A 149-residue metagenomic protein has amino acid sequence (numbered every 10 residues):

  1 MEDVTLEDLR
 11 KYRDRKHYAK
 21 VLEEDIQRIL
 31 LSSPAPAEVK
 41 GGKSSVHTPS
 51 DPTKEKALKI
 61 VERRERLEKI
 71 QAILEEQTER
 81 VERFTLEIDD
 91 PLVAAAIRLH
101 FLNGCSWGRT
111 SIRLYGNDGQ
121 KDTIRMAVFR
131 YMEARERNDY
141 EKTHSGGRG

Functional and structural regions predicted by a protein language model:
M1-E87, D118-G119, M126, R137-G149: N-terminal interaction/assembly modules
I88-N103: Short amphipathic alpha helix immediately N-terminal
F101, E133-E136: Hydrophobic/aromatic-lined pockets within catalytic cores
R109-Y115: Short alpha-helical "recognition helix" segments of helix-turn-helix
R125-V128, M132: DNA major-groove recognition helix of helix-turn-helix
